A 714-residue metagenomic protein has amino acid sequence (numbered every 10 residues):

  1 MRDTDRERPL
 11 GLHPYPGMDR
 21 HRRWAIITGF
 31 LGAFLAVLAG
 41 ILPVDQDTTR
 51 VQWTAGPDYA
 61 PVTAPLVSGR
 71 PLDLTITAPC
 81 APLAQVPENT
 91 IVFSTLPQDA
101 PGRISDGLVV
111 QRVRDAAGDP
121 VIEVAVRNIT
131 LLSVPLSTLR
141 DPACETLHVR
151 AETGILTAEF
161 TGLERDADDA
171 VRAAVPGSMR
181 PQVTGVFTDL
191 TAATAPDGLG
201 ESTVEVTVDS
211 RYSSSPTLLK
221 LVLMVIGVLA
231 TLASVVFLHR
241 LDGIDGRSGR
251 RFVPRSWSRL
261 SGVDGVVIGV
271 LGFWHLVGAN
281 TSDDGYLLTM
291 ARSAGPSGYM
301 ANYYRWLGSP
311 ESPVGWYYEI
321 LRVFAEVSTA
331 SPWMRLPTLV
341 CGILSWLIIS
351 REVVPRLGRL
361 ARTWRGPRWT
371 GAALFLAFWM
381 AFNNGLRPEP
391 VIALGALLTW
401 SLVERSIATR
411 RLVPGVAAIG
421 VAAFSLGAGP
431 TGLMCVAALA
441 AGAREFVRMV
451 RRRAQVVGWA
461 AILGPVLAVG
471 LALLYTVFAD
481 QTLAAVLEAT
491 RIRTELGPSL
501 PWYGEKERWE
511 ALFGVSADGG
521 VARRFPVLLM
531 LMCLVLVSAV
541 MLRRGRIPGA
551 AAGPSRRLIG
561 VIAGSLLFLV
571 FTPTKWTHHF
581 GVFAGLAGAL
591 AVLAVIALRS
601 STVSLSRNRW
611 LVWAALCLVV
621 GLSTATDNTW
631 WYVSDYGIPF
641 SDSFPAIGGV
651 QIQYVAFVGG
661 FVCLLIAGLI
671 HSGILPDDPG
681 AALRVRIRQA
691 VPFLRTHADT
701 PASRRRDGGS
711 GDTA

Functional and structural regions predicted by a protein language model:
R2-P43, S210-W274, V354: Start-transfer (signal-anchor) and selected internal transmembrane alpha helices of multi-pass inner/ER membrane
G200-Y212, V314-S328, T494-A522, Y636-V650: Juxtamembrane membrane-water interface segments that cap and precede transmembrane helices
R292, W306-C341, S425, G432: Short hydrophobic/aromatic helix or loop-helix immediately within or flanking a transmembrane segment in polytopic
L336-W364, T370-G371: Transmembrane-helix motifs of polytopic, lipid-linked glycan transferases
W364-S406, R410, P414-A440: Membrane-embedded helix bundles of polyisoprenyl
L402-S406, M434-L467: Perimembrane helix-loop-helix junctions
P526-G549, C663-H671: Hydrophobic, aromatic-rich transmembrane alpha-helices and their immediate juxtamembrane boundary segments
R607-A714: Transmembrane helical bundles and short interhelical boundary loops of multi-pass, membrane-embedded
